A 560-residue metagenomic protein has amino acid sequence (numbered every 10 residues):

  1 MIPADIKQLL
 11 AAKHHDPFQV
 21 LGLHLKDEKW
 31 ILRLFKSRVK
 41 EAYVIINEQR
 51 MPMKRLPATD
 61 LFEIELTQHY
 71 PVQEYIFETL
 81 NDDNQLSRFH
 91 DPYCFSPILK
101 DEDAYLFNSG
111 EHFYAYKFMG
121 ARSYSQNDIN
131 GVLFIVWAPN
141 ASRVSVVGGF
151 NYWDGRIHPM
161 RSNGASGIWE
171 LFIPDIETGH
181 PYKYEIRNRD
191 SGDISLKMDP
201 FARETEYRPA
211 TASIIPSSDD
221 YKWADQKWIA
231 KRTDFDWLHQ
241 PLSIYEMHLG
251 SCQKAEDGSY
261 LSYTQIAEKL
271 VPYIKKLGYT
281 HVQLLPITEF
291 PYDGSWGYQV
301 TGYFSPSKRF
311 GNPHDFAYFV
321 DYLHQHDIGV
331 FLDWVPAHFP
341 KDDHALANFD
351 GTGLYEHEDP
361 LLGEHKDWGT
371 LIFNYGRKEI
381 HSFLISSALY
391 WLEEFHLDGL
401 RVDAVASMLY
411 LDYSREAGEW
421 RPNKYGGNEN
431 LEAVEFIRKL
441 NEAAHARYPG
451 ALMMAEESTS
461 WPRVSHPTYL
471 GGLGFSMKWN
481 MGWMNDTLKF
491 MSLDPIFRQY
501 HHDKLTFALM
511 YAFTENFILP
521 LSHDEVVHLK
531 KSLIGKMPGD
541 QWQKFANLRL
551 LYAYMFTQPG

Functional and structural regions predicted by a protein language model:
M1-K29, M51-A138, Y152, N163-E246 (+2 more regions): The feature marks proteins involved in alpha-glucan
F35-E41, W137-V144: Short proline/glycine-enriched turn/loop motifs at strand-loop junctions of beta-rich domains
V39, A141, Y279, H396-L397 (+1 more regions): A structural motif
A42-V44, V144-V146, Y182: Short beta-strand elements bearing conserved aromatic residues within extracellular beta-rich modules
I45-E48, V147-G149, R187: Short strand-turn-strand beta-turns centered on an Asx-Gly dipeptide
A202-E206, Q226-L242, H248-N428: Substrate-binding/active-site clefts of carbohydrate-active enzymes
H396-D398, E416-G560: Conserved alpha/beta catalytic core and glycan-binding cleft of carbohydrate-active enzymes
